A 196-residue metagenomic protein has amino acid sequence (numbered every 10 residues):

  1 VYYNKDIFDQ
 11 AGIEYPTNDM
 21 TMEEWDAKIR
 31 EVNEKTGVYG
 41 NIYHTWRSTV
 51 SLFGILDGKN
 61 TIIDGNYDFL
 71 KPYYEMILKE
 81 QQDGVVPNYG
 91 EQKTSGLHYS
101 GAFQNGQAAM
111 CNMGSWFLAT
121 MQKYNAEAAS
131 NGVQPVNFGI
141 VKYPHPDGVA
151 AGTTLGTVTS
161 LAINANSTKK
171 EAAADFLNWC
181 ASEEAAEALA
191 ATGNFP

Functional and structural regions predicted by a protein language model:
V1-Y15, Y43-I62, Y74, L155-N164: Periplasmic solute-binding protein
I7-P16, K35, D83, N166-A173: Short helix-loop capping/hinge motifs at secondary-structure junctions, enriched in acidic/polar residues
T17-N18, I55-E75, K79-E80, A126-V133 (+1 more regions): Short, solvent-exposed loop/beta-turn-alpha elements that line the ligand-binding surface or hinge of extracytoplasmic
M20-D26, Y89-N105: Short helix-initiation/N-cap motifs at beta->coil->alpha
D26-N33, I62-K93, Y143: Glycine-centered hinge/linker elements that transmit conformational signals in sensory and ligand-binding systems
G37-V38, N105-M113: Alpha-to-beta junction loops
D83, A126-F195: Extracytoplasmic/periplasmic substrate-recognition and gating elements
A109-G114, T120-M121, G132: Paired acidic/hydrophobic, glycine-rich loop segments that form the ligand-binding mouth/hinge of periplasmic-binding
